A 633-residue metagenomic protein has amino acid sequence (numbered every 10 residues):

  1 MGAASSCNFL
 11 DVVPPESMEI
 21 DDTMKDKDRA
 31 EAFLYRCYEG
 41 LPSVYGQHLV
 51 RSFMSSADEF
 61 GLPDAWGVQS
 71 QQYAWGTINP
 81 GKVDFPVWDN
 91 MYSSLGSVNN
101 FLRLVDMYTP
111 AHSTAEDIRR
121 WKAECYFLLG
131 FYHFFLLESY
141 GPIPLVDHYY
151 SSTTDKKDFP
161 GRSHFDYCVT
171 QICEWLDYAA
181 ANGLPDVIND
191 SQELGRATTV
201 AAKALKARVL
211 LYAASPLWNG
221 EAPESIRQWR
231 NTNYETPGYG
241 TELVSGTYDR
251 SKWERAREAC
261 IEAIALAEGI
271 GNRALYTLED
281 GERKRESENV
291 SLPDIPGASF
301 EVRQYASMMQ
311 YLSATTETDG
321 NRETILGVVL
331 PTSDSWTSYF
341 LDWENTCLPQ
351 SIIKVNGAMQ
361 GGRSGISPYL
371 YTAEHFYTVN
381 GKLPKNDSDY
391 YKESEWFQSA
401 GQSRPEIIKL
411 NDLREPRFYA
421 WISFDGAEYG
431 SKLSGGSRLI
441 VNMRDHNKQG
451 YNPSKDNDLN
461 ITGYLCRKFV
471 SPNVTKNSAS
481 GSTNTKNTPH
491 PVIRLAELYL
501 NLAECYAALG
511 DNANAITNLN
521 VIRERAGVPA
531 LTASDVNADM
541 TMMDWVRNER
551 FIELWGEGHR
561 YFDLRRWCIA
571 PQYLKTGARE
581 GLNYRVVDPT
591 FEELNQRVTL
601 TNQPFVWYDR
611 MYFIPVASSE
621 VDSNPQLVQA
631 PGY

Functional and structural regions predicted by a protein language model:
M1-S5: Sec-dependent bacterial lipoprotein signal peptides
S6, M91, Q171-C173, L211 (+11 more regions): Long, intrinsically disordered, low-complexity segments
S6-S52, E279-D280, L410-D412, A617-Y633: Membrane-proximal, proline-rich intrinsically disordered regions
D26-Y45, D64-Y140, D155-T199, I407-L410 (+6 more regions): Conserved, well-structured interaction surfaces
L137-E138, P142-P144, Y212-E221, G510: Short coil/turn linking the two alpha-helices of tandem helical-hairpin repeats
